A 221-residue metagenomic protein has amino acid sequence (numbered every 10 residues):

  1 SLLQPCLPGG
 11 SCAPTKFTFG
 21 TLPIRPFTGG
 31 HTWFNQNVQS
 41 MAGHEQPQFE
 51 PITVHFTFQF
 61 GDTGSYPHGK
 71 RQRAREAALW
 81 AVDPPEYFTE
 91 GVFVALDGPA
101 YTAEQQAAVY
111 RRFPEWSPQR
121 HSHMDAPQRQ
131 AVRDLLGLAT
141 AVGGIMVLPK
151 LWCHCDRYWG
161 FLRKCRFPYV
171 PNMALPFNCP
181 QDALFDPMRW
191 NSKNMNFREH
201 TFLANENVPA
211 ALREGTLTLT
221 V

Functional and structural regions predicted by a protein language model:
S1-A77, R133, V147, H154-D156: Catalytic core and acceptor-binding pocket of nucleotide-sugar-dependent glycosyltransferases
P5-P8, P14, P23-P26, P47 (+10 more regions): Proline-rich intrinsically disordered, low-complexity coils
P14-F19, F49-P51, T89-G91, P180 (+2 more regions): Sequence-level motif detector for i,i+2 pairs with an aromatic at +2
N35, M41-A42, Y66, F88 (+4 more regions): Amphipathic alpha-helical interaction segments
Q46-Q48, Y87-F88, A139-V142: Intrinsically disordered, low-complexity regulatory regions enriched in Ser/Pro/Gly/Thr and acidic residues
F58, F93-V221: Secretory-pathway glycan-assembly enzymes, especially type II membrane glycosyltransferases that use nucleotide-sugar
R73-T89: Short, cationic low-complexity segments
